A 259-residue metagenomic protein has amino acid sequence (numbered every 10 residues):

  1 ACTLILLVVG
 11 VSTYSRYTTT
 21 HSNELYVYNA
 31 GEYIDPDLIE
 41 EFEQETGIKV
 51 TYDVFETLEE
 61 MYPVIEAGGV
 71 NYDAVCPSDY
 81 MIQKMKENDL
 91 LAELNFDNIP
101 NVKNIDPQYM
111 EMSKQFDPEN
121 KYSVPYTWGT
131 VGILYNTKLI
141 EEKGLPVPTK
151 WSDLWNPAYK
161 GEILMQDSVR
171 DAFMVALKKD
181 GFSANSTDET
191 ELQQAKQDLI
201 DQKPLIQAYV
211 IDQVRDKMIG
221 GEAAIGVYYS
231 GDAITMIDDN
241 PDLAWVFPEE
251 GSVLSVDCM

Functional and structural regions predicted by a protein language model:
A1-G10: Hydrophobic membrane-insertion alpha-helices, especially the h-region of bacterial N-terminal signal peptides
V11-S12, R16-K84, D216: Early extracytoplasmic/lumenal segment of secretory-pathway proteins
N23, G129-V131, Y159, L254-D257: Residues that flank catalytic or metal-binding motifs in active/ligand-binding sites
V50-Y52, I163, W245: Generic structural signal for residues in well-ordered beta-strands
N71, C76-I219: Extracytoplasmic ligand-binding site segments that recognize negatively charged/polar headgroups
D73-C76, Q207-A208, A224-Y229, A244: Paired acidic/hydrophobic, glycine-rich loop segments that form the ligand-binding mouth/hinge of periplasmic-binding
M81-K84, I225-D242: A ligand-binding cleft/hinge motif common to bilobed small-molecule-binding domains
L192-D201, D239-M259: Periplasmic-binding protein-like
